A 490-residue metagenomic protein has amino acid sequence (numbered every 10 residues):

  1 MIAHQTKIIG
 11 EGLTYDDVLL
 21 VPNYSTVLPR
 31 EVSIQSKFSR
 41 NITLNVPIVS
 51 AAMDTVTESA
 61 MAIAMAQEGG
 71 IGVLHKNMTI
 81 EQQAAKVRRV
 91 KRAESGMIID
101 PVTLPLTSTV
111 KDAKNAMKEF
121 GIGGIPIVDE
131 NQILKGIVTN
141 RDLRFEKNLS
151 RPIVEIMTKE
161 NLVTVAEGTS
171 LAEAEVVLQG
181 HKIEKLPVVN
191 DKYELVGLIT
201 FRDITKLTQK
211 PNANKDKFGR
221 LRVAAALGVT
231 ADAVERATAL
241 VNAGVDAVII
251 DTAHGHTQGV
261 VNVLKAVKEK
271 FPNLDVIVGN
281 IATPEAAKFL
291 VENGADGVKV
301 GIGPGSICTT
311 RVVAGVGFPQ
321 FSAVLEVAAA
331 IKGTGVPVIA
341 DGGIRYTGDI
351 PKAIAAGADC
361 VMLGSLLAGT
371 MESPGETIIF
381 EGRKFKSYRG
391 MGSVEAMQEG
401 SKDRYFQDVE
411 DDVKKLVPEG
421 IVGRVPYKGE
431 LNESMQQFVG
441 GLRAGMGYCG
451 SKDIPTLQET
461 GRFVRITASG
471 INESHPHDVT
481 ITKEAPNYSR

Functional and structural regions predicted by a protein language model:
M1-Y24, L104-P105, A166, A226 (+2 more regions): Alpha/beta catalytic cores of nucleotide-metabolism and tRNA/nucleoside-modifying enzymes
L28-L44, A51-M53, Q82-F120, I127-D129 (+5 more regions): Bateman/CBS regulatory modules and CBS-like beta-alpha motifs in cytosolic regions of diverse proteins
R30, T79-R88, E146-S150, S170 (+6 more regions): Active-site-adjacent beta->alpha loops and helix N-cap segments on the catalytic face of soluble alpha/beta enzymes
T43-S50, G96-P101, D216-A226, V267-A282 (+2 more regions): Short beta-strand/loop segments at the ligand-binding rim of alpha/beta enzyme cores
A60-I63, V234-A243, A282-V300, A340 (+1 more regions): Catalytic cores of alpha/beta
Q67-Q82, V245-T257, D296-A314, I344-I378: Glycine-rich phosphate-binding active-site loops on the catalytic face of alpha/beta enzymes
L74-N77, T103-L104, G124-P126, T164-V165 (+6 more regions): Catalytic beta/alpha-barrel core
L74-T79, I122, P126, I133-L149 (+4 more regions): Short beta->alpha transition motifs characteristic of CBS
